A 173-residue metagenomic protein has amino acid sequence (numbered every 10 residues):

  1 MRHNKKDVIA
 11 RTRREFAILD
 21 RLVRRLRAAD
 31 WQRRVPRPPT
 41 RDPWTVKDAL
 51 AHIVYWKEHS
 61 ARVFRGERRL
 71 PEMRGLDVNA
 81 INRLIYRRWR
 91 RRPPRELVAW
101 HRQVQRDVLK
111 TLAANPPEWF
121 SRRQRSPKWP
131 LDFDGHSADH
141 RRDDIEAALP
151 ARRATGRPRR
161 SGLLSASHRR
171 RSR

Functional and structural regions predicted by a protein language model:
M1-R2, R90: Short, contiguous pre-domain boundary segments
R2-W31, V54-R65: Alpha-helical bundle segments that constitute or directly flank the non-heme di-iron/ferroxidase center
K5, I9-T12, L97-H101, P130-D134: Hydrophobic packing residues in well-ordered alpha-helices of helical domains and bundles
E15-I18, L22, W56, V104-D107 (+3 more regions): Amphipathic, well-ordered alpha-helical segments in soluble domains
R25, H52-I53, T111-A114: Conserved catalytic core of Hanks-type protein kinase domains
Q32-A80, P117-R173: Short, contiguous alpha-helical
I81-S121: Acidic/histidine-rich alpha-helical segments that form the ligand environment of transition-metal centers
